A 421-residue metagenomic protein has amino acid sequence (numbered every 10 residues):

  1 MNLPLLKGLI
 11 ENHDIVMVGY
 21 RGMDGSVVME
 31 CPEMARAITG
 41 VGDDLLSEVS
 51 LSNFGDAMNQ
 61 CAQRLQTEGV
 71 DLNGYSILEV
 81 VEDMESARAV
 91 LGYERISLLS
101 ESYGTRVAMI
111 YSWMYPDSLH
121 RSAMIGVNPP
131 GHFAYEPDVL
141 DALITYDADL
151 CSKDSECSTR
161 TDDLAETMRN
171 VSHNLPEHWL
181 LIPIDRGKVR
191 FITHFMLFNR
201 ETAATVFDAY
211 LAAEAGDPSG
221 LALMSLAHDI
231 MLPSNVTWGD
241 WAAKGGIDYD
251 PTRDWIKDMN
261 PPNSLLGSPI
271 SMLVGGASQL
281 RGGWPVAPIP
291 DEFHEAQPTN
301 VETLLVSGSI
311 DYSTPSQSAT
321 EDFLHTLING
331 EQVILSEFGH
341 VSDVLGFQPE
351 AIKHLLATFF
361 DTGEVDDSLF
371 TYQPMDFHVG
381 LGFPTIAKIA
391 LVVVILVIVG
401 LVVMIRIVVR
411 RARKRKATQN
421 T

Functional and structural regions predicted by a protein language model:
M1-K188, A243-T421: Gly/Pro-rich cap/lid or specificity-loop segments adjacent to the active site
S152-G245: Alpha/beta-hydrolase-fold enzymes
